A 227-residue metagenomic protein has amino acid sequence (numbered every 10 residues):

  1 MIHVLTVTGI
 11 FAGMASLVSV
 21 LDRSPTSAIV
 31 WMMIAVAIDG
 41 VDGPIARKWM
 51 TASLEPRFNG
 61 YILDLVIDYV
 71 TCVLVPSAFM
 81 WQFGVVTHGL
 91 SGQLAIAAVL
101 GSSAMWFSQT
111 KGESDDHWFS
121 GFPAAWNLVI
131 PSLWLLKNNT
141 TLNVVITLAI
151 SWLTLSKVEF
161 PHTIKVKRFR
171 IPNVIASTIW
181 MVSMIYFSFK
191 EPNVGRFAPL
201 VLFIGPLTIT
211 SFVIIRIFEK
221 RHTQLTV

Functional and structural regions predicted by a protein language model:
M1-T51: Active-site-proximal cofactor/substrate-binding loop regions of enzyme domains
M1-V4, F58-V66, G112-S120, T163-I171: Short, amphipathic, aromatic/basic-enriched membrane-interface segments that mark the entry/exit of transmembrane
I2-V7, K48-W106: Multi-pass membrane catalytic core of lipid/isoprenoid biosynthesis enzymes
A15-W31, V66, V70, L74-I96 (+2 more regions): Helix-coil boundary and interhelical linker segments in multi-pass alpha-helical membrane proteins
S27, T51-G60, Q82-H88, G101-E113 (+2 more regions): Short juxtamembrane and helix-loop transition motifs at transmembrane-helix boundaries in membrane proteins
M32-D39, A98-W106, I150-K157, G205-F212: Alpha-helical transmembrane segments of multi-pass membrane proteins
V41-G60, H117-S120, A124: Cytosolic, membrane-interface loops and tails of multi-pass inner-membrane proteins
F119-V227: C-terminal membrane-associated helical module and adjoining short loops/tails
